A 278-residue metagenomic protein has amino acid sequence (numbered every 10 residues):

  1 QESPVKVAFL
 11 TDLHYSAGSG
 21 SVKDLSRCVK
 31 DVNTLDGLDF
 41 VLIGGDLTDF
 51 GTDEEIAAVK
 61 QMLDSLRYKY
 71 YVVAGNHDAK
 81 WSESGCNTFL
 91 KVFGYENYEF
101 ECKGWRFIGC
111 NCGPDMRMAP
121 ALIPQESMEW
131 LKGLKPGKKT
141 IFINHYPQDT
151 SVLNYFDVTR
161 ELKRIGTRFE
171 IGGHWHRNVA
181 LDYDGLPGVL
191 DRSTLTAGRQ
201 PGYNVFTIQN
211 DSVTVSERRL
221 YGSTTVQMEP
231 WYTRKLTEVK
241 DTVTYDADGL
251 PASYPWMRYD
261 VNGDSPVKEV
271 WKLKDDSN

Functional and structural regions predicted by a protein language model:
Q1-A58: N-terminal active-site segment of His-dependent metallophosphoesterases
P4-A17, G104-P114, I141-N144, P187-S193 (+1 more regions): Active-site-proximal beta-strand elements of phosphoester/diester hydrolases
L10, F100, D184-V270: Binuclear metal-dependent phosphoesterase catalytic core
S16-S19, D49-E54, N76-S84, D115-M118 (+3 more regions): Active-site environment of divalent metal-dependent phosphoester hydrolases
K23-K30, E54-V59, E83-F100, R117 (+2 more regions): Alpha-helical scaffolding within the catalytic cores of extracellular/periplasmic polymer-degrading hydrolases
D31-F40, S65, I108, M118-V189 (+3 more regions): His/acidic metal-ligating clusters that form di-metal
G51-Y71: Aromatic-lined substrate-binding rim segments of carbohydrate-active enzymes
N97-K103, V179-Y183: Short acidic-hydrophobic surface loop/beta-edge motif
